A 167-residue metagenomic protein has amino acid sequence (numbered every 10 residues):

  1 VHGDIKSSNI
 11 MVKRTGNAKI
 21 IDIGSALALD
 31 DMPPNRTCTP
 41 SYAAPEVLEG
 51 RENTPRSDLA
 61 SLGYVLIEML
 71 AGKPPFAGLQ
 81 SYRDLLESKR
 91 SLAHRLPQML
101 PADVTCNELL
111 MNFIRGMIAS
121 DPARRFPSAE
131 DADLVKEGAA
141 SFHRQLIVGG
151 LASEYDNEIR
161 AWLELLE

Functional and structural regions predicted by a protein language model:
V1-V12: Catalytic-loop of the protein kinase fold
P34-V47: Conserved activation segment of eukaryotic-like protein kinases, specifically the C-terminal portion of the activation
D58: Conserved catalytic-loop aspartate of Hanks-type protein kinases
V104-I118: Conserved C-terminal C-lobe helix
D121-R124, E130-R144: Terminal C-lobe "cap" of eukaryotic-type protein kinase domains
H143-E167: Regulatory extensions appended to serine/threonine kinase catalytic cores
